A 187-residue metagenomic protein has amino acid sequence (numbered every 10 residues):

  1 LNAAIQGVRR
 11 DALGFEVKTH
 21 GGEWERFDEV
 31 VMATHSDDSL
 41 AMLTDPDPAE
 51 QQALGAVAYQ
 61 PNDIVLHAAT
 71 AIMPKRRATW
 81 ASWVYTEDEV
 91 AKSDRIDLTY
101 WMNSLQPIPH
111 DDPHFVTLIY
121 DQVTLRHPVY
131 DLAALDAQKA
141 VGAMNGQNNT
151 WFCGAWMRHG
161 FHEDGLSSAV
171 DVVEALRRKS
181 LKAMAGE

Functional and structural regions predicted by a protein language model:
Q6-H127: Mid-domain catalytic core of redox enzymes that form a hydrophobic substrate pocket/lid adjacent to a catalytic redox
K92-E187: Conserved flavin/dinucleotide-binding core of flavoenzymes
